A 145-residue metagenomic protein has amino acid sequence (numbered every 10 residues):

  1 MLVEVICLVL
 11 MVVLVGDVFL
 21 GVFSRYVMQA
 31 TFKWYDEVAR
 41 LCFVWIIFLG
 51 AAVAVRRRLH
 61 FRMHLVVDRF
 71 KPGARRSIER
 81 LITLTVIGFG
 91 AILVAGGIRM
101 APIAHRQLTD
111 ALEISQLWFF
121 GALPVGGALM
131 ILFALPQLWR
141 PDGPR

Functional and structural regions predicted by a protein language model:
M1-R145: Alpha-helical transmembrane segments and membrane-interface helix-loop junctions in multi-pass membrane proteins
